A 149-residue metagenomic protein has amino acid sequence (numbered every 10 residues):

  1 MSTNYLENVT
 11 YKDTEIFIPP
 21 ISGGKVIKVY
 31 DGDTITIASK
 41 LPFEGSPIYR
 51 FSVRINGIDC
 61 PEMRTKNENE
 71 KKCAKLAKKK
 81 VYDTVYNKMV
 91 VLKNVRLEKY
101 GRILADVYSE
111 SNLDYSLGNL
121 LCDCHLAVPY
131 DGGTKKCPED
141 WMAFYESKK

Functional and structural regions predicted by a protein language model:
M1-K149: Small beta-barrel nucleic-acid-binding modules, primarily SNase/OB-fold domains and secondarily Tudor-like barrels
